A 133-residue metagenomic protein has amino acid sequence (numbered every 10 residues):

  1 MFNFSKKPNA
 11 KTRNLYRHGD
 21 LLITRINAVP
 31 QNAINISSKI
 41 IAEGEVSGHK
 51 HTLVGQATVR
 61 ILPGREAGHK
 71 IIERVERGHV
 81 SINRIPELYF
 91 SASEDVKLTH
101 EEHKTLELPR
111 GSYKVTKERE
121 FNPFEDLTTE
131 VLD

Functional and structural regions predicted by a protein language model:
M1-I40: Long, hydrophobic N-terminal alpha-helical segment
M1-R17, H69, E73-E101: Short acidic, Pro/Gly- and aromatic-enriched capping/linker segments at domain boundaries
Y16, L21, K39, L88 (+3 more regions): A broad, low-specificity signal marking well-ordered, structured residues that form hydrophobic/aromatic
I23, G55, G64, F90 (+2 more regions): Generic detector of low-complexity/intrinsically disordered segments and short hydrophobic N-terminal stretches
Q31-L88: Acidic, aromatic-enriched beta-alpha/helix-loop junctions
Q31-N32, R60, K114-T116, P123: Generic secondary-structure boundary signal with a strong preference for alpha-helix termini
S93-V96, E101-E102, E107-F121: Tight coil/turn sites that cap or link beta-strands
R119-D133: Protruding loop/beta-arch "assembly-hinge" segments enriched in small, turn-prone residues
